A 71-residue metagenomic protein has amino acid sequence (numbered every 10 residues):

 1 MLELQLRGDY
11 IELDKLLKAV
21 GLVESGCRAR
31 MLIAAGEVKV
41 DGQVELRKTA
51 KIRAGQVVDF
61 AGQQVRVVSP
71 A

Functional and structural regions predicted by a protein language model:
M1-I11: A detector for short, charged/polar N-terminal pre-domain segments
L2, G36, A61-Q64: Generic structural motif recognizing short loop/turn segments at the entrances and edges of beta-strands
I11-A54: A basic, amphipathic helix-loop patch mediating RNA/tRNA/ribosome contacts
Q43-A71: C-terminal structural segments of small proteins and small subunits
